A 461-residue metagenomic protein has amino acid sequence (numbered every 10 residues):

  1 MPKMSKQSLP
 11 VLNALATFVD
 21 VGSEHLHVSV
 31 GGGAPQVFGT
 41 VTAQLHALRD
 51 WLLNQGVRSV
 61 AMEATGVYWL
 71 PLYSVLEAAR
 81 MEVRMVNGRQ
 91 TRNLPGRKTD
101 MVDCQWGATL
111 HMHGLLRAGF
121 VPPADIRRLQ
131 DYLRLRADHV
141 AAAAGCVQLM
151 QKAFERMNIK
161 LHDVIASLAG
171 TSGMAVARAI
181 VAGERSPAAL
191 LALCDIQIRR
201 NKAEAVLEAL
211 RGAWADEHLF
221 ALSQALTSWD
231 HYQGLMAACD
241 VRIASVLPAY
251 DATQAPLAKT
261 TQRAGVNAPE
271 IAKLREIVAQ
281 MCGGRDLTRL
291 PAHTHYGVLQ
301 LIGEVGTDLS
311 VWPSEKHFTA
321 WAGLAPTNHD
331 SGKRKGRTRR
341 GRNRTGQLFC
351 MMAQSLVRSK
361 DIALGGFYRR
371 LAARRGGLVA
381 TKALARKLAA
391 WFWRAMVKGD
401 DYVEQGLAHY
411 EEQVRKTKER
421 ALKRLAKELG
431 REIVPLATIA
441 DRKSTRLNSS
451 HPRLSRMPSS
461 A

Functional and structural regions predicted by a protein language model:
M1-R446: A detector of single, family-specific signature residues that are central to catalytic or substrate-handling motifs
K443-A461: Single conserved hydrophobic/aromatic residue that forms the stacking wall/gate of nucleotide- or nucleobase-binding
